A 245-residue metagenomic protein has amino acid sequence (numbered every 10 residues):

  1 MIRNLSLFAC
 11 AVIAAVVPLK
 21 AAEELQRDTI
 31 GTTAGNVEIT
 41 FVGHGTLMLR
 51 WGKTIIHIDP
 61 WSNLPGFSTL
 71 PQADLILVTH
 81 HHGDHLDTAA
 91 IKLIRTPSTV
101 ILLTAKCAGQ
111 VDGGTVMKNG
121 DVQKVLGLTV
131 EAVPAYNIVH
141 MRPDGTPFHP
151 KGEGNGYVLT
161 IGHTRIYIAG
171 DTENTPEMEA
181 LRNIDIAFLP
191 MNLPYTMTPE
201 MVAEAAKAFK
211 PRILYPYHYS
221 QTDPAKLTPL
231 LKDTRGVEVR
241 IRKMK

Functional and structural regions predicted by a protein language model:
M1-L5: Positively charged n-region of N-terminal signal peptides that target proteins for export
S6-V16: Bacterial N-terminal signal peptides
V17-A21: Sec/Tat signal peptide C-region and signal peptidase I cleavage site
A22-P71, G114-R182, R242-K245: Core dinuclear metal-dependent hydrolase active-site scaffold
S62-C107, R182-F188: Active-site metal-binding motif and surrounding structural segment of the metallo-beta-lactamase
L64-G66, H82-L86, A108-V111, D121-K124 (+4 more regions): Active-site environment of divalent metal-dependent phosphoester hydrolases
T115-L126, K151, A203, K207-K245: Binuclear metal-ion centers of metallo-dependent hydrolases, dominated by the metallo-beta-lactamase
N155-F209, P216-T222: Metallo-beta-lactamase
